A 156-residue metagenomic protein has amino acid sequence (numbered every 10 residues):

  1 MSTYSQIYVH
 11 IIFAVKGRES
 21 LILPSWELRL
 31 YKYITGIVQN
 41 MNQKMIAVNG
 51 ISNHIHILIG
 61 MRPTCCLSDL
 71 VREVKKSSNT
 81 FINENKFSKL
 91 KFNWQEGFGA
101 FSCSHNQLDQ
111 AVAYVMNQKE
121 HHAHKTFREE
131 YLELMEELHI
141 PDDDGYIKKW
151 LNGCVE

Functional and structural regions predicted by a protein language model:
M1-E156: Basic nucleic-acid-binding interfaces
